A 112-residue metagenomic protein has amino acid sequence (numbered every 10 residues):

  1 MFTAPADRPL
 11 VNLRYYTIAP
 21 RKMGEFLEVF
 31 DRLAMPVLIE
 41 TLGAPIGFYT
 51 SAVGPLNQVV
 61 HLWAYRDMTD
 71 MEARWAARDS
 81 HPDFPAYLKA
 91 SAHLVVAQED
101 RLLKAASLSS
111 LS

Functional and structural regions predicted by a protein language model:
M1-P9, A44-V60, R66, P85-S112: Glycine-rich beta-strand-turn "strand-cap" elements at beta-sheet edges
A4-A19, M23: N-terminal beta-strand motif that seeds the catalytic metal site of vicinal oxygen chelate
L10-R14, F26, L38, Q58-Y65: Short, structured motif recognition centered on aromatic/hydrophobic residues
R21, D67-M68, H81: Short loop-to-helix capping motifs
K22-F48, D79: Short amphipathic alpha-helical segments
